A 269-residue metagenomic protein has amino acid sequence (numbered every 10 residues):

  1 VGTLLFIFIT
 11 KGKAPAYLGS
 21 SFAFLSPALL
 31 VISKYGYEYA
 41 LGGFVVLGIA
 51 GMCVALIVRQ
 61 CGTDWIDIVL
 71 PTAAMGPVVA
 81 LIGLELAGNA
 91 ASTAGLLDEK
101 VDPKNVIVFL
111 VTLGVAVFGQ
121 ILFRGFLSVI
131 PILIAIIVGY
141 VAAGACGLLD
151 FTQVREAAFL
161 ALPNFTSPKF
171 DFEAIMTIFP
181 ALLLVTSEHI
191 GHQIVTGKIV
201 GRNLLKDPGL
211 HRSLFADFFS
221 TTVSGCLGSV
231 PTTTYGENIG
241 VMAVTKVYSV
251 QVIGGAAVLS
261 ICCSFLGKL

Functional and structural regions predicted by a protein language model:
V1, V101, S128-H211: Helix-loop-helix hairpins and the membrane-proximal interhelical loops of multi-pass alpha-helical transport proteins
V1-A16, A23-G36: N-terminal signal-anchor module of multipass membrane proteins
V1-L5, P180-V250: Membrane-embedded helical hairpins/re-entrant loop segments and their flanking transmembrane helices within multi-pass
G2-A14, M52-I66, A116-G125, I190-G201 (+1 more regions): C-terminal ends of transmembrane helices
K11-F24, I66-M75, L127-L133, S229-N238 (+1 more regions): Short, non-helical or kinked segments that cap or interrupt transmembrane helices
S21-Y35, T196, G201, A243-T245: Membrane-interfacial helix-loop connectors
S33-D150, I253-L269: Membrane-embedded alpha-helical modules
Y37-E38, T72, P103-I107, S167-I175 (+2 more regions): Membrane-interfacial loop-to-helix junctions in multi-pass transporters
